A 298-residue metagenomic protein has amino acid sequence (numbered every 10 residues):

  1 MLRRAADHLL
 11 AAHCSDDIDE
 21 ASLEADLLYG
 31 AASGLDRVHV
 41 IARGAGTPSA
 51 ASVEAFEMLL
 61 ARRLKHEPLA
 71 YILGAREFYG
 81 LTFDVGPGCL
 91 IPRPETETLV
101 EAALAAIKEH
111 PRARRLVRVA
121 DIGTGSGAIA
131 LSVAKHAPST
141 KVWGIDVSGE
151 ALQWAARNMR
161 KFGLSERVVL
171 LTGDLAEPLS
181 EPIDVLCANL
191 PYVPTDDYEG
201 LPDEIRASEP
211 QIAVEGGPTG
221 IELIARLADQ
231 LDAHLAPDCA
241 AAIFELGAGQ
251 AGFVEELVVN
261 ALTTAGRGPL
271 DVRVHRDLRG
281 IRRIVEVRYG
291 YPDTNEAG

Functional and structural regions predicted by a protein language model:
M1-S22: Non-catalytic nucleic-acid substrate-recognition regions in nucleic-acid-modifying enzymes
L9, I107, M159, L231 (+2 more regions): Conserved hydrophobic residues forming the short capping helix/wall of the S-adenosyl-L-methionine
L23, L27-A106: Conserved AdoMet
A75, T195-P210: Short, flexible, mixed-charge acidic loops at enzyme active sites
P92, D121, G144, G216 (+1 more regions): Conserved SAM-binding loop
E95-P202, R226, G249: Conserved SAM/SAH cofactor-binding pocket of Class I
V147-L152, D203-A241, G247-A251: Glycine-rich S-adenosyl-L-methionine
A240-G298: C-terminal catalytic and target-recognition region of SAM-dependent MTase-like enzymes, primarily methyltransferases
